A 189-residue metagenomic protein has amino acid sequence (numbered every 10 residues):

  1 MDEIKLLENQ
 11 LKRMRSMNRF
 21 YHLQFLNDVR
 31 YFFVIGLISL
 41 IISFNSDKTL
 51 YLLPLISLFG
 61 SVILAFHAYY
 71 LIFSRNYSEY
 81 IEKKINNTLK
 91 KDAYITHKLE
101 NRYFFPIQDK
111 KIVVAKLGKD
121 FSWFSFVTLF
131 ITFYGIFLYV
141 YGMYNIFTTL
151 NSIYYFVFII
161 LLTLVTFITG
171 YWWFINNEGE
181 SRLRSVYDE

Functional and structural regions predicted by a protein language model:
M1-E8, S181-E189: Short N-terminal secondary-structure initiator segments
M1-L26: N-terminal juxtamembrane cytosolic/stromal segments of multi-pass membrane proteins
K5, K12, K48, K83-K84 (+4 more regions): Context-gated lysine
F20-N76, K116-E178: Alpha-helical transmembrane segments and their immediate juxtamembrane boundary regions in integral membrane proteins
L55-P106, Y171-Y187: Inner-leaflet juxtamembrane helices
K90-I112, F130-G142: Juxtamembrane amphipathic/hinge helix adjacent to a transmembrane helix
